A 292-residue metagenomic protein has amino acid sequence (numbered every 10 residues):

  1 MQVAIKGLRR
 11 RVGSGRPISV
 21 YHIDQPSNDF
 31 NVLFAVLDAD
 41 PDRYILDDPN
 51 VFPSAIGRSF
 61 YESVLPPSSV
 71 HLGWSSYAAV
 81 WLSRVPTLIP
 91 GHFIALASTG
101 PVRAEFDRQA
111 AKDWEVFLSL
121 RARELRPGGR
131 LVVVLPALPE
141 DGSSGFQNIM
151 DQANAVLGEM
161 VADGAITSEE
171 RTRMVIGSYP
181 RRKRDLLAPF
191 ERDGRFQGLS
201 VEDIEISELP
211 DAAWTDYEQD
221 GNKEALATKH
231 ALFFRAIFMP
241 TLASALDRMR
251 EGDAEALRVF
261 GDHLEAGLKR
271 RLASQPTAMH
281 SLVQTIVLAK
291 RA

Functional and structural regions predicted by a protein language model:
M1-S63, P67-L72, A78-E105: Class I SAM-dependent methyltransferase SAM/SAH-binding core
R10, F30-V36, S207, F233-R258 (+3 more regions): A general "terminal functional-core" signal
S68, D113-L120, E124, P189: Short, conserved SAM-binding segment of the class I
S68-Y77, G129-V132, H280-T285: Short SAM/SAH-binding signature in class I
S75-V116, L135-T172: Mobile active-site "lid"/loop adjacent to the S-adenosyl-L-methionine
P86-T87, L125-P127: Helix-to-beta-strand junctions that scaffold the AdoMet/dcAdoMet cofactor pocket in Class I SAM-dependent enzymes
P127-E251: Substrate-binding/catalytic lobe of Class I Rossmann-like enzymes that use SAM or dcSAM, i.e., the mid-to-C-terminal
G194, M279-A292: Core SAM-dependent methyltransferase catalytic element
